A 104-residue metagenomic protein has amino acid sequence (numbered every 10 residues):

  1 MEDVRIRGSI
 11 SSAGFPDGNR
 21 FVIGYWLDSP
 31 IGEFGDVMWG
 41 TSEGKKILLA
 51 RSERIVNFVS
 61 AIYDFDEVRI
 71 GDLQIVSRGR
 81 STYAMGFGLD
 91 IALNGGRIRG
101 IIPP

Functional and structural regions predicted by a protein language model:
M1-L48: N-terminal ordered "arm"
Y25-W26, R51-S52, G96: Surface loops and adjacent helix of pleckstrin homology
R54, V59-P104: Internal, well-folded beta-alpha domain core
